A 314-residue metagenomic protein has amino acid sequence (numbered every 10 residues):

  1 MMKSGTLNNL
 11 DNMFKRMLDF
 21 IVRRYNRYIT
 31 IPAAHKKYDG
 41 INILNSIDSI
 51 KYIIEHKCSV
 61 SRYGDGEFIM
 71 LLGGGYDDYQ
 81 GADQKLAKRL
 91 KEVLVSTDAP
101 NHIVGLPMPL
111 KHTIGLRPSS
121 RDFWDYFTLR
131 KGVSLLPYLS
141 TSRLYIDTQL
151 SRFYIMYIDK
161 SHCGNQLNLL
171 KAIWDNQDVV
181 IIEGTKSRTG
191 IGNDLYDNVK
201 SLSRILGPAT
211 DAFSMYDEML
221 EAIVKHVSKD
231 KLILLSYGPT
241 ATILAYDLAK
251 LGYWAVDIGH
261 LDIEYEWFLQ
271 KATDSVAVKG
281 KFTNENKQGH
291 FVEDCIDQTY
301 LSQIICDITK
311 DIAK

Functional and structural regions predicted by a protein language model:
G5-D197, I312: Electropositive, gly/pro-rich neighborhoods at or near active sites that engage anionic ligands
M108, L206-P208, G259: Residues at the C-termini of beta-strands that transition into short coil/loop
K111, A209-D211, D262: Residue-level detector of flexible, active-site-proximal loop/helix-junction positions within diverse enzyme catalytic
D178, K231-L232: Structural motif
D178, S201, W254: Residues at the starts of beta-strands that form the adenosine-phosphate
K186-D230: A mid-sequence, solvent-exposed acidic-amphipathic segment
S236-G238: Glycine-rich beta-strand-to-loop/alpha-helix junction loops that act as flexible
T240-K314: C-terminal functional extensions of proteins
